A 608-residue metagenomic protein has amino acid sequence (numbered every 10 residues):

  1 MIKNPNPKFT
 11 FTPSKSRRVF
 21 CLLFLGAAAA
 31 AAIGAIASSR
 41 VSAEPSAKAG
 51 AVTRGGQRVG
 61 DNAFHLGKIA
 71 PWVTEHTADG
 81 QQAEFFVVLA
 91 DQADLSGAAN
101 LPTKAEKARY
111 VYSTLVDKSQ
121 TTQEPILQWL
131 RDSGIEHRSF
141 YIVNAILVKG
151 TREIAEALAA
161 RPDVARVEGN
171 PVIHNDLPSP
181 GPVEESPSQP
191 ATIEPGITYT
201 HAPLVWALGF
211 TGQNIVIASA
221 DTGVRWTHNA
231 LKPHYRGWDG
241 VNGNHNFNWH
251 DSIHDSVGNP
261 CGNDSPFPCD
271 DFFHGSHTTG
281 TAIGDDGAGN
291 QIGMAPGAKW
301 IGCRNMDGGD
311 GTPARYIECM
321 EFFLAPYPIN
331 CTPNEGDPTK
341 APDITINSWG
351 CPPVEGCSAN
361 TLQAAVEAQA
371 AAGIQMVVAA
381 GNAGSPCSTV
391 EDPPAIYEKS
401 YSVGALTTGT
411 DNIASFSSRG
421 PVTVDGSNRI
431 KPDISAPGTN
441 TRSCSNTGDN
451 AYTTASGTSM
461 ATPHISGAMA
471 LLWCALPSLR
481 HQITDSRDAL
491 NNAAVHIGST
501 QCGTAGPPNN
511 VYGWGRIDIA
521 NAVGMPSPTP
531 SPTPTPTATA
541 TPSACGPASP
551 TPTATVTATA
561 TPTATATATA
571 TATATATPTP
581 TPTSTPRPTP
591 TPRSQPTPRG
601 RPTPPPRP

Functional and structural regions predicted by a protein language model:
A43-K48, S527-R607: Ser/Thr-rich, Proline-interspersed low-complexity disordered segments
S46-K48, V52-G55, Y110, R161-V216 (+3 more regions): Protease zymogen maturation seam
V52-P182: Inhibitory N-terminal propeptides of secreted protease zymogens
D61, W72-E75, E194, I292 (+2 more regions): C-terminal subdomain of the subtilisin-like protease fold in secreted/lumenal serine endopeptidases
G80, A98-A99, R166, I193 (+9 more regions): Subtilisin-like serine protease catalytic core
N242-H250, P394-C474, N521: Extracellular S/T/G-rich loop segment that most often corresponds to the catalytic His/Ser-adjacent loop
I301-G309, G438-G506: Hydrolase catalytic cores
F323-C357, A379-A380: Short acidic, glycine-rich surface-loop motifs adjacent to enzyme active sites
